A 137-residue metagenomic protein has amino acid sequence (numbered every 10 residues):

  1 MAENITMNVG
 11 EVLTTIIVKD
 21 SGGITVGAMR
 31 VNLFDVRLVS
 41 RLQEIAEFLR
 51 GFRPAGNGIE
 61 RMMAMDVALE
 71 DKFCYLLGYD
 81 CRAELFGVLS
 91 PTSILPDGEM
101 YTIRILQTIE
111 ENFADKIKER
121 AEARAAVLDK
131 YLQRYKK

Functional and structural regions predicted by a protein language model:
M1-I59: Short N-terminal mixed-charge amphipathic segments
R53-M63, G87-V88, T92: Short, surface-exposed loop/turn segments at secondary-structure junctions
G58-L69, A114-K116: Contiguous, amphipathic alpha-helical segments that mediate oligomerization or scaffolding in large protein assemblies
C81-K137: C-terminal charged interaction modules
